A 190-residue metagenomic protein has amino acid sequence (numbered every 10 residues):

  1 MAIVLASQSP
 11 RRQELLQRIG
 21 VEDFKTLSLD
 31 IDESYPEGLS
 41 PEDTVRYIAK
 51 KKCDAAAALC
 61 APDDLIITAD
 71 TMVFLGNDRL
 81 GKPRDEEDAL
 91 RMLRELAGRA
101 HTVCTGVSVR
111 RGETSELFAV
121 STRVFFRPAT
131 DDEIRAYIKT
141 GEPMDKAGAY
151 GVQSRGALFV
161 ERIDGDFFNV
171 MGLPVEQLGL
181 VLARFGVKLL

Functional and structural regions predicted by a protein language model:
A2-E22: N-terminal beta1-alpha1 ligand-phosphate binding loop
I3-V4, S40-L190: Anionic-ligand binding patches
Q8, L29, G112: Cofactor-binding loop segments of dinucleotide-utilizing enzymes, especially the Rossmann-like FAD- and NAD(P)+-binding
L15-R18, P36-E37, L59: Short loop/helix-cap segments at secondary-structure boundaries that form the rim of catalytic
V21-E22, D32, R99, T140: A short linear boundary/processing microfeature
D23-G38, S115-S121: Short glycine-rich, Thr/Ser-proximal phosphate-binding strand/loop in the N-terminal lobe of ATP-dependent enzymes
